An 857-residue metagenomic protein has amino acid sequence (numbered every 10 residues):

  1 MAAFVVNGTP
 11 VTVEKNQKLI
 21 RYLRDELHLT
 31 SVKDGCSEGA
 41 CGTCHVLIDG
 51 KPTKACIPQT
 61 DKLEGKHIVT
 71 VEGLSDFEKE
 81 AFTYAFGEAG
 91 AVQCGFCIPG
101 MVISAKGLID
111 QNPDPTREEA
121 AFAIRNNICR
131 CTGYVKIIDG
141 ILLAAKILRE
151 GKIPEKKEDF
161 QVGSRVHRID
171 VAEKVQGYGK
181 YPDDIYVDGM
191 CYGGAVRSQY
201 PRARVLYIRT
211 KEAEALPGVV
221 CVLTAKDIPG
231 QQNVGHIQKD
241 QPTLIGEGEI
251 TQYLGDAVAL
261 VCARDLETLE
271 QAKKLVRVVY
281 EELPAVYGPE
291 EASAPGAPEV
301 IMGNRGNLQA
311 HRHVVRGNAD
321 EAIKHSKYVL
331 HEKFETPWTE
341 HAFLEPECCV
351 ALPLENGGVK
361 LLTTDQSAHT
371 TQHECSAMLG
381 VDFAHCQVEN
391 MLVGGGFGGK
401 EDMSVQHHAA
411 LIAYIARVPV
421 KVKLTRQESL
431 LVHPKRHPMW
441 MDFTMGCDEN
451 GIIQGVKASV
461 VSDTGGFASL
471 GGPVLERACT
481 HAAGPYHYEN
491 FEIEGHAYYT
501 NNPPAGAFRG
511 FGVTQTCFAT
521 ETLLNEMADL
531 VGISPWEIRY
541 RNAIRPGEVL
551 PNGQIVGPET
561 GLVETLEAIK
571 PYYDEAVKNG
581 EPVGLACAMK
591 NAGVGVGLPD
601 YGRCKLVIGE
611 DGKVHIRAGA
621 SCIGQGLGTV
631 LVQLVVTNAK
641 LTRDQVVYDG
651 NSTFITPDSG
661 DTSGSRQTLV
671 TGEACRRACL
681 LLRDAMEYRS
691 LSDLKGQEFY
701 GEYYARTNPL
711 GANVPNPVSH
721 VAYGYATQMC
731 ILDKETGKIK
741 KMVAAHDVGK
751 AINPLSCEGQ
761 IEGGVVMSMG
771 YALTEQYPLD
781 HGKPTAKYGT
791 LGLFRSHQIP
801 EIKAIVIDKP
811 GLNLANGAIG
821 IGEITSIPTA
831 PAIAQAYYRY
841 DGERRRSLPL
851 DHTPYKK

Functional and structural regions predicted by a protein language model:
M1-K156, V596: Signature of N-terminal electron-transfer/Fe-S-associated modules in redox systems
V46, E173, G179, C348-P353 (+8 more regions): Short beta-strand elements
G90, S164, D170-Q176, G306-C349 (+2 more regions): Glycine-rich loop/linker segments at domain edges
I124-P182, L566-I569, A576, P582 (+6 more regions): Intrinsic disorder at enzyme termini
A145-L308, V329, I415: Flexible, low-hydrophobicity surface segments
A225-K226, V381-H385, I415-V420, E449 (+2 more regions): C-terminal catalytic domains of large/alpha subunits in multi-subunit enzymes
A257, R264-D265, V418-G465, E673-S692: Phosphate/diphosphate-binding loops
G296-L379, A543-K613, Q633, D693-V718 (+1 more regions): Helix-loop-helix junctions that connect adjacent transmembrane helices in secondary transporters/permeases, recognized
